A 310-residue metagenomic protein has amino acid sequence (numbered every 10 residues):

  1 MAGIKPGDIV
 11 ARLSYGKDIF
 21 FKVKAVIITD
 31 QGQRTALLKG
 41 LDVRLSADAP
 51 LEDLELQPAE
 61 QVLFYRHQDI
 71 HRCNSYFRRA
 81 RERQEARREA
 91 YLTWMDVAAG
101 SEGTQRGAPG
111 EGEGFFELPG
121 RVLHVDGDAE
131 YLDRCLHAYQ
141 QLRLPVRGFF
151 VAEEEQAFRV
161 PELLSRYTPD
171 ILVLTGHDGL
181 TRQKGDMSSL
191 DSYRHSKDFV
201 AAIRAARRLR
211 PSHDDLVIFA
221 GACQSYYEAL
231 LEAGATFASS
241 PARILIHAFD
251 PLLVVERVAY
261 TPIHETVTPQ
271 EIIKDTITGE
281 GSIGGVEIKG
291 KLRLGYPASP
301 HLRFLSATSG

Functional and structural regions predicted by a protein language model:
A2-K5: Short, well-ordered loop/turn sites that connect or cap secondary structure elements
K17-I28: Short beta-strand-centered aromatic/proline hotspots
F21, G32-L37: Short aromatic-glycine-enriched beta-strand elements
L41-G103: Intrinsically disordered, low-complexity, charged/polar segments
L136-R147: Short helix-loop-beta junction
L164-H177, A235: Proline-aspartate-enriched helix->loop->beta-strand connector
F199-I246: Catalytic cores of nucleophile-dependent amide-cleaving enzymes
L245-G310: C-terminal functional extensions of proteins
